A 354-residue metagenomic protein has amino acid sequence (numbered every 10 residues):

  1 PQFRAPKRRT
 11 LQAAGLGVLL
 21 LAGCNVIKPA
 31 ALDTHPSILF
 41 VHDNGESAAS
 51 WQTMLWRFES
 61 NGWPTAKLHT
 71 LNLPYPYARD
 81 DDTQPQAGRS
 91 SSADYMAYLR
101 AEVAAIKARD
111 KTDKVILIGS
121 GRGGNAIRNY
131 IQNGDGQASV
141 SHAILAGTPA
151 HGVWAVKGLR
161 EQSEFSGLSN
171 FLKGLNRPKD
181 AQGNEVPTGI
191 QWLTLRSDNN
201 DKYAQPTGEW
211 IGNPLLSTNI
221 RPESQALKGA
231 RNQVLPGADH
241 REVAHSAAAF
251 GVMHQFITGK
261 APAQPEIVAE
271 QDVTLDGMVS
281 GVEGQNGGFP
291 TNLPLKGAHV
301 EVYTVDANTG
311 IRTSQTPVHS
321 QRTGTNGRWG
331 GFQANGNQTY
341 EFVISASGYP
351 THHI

Functional and structural regions predicted by a protein language model:
P1-A14: Bacterial N-terminal signal peptides that target proteins for export
G17-V18: Residue-level signal for mature regions of secreted extracellular proteins and peptides
L21-G23: C-terminal motif of bacterial Sec signal peptides marking the signal peptidase cleavage site
V26-I118, R122-K157, A261-V273, S280-I354: N-terminal non-catalytic accessory region
S47-A49, T83-G88, S92, M96-D113 (+1 more regions): Helical cap/lid subdomain of alpha/beta-hydrolase-fold lipid enzymes that gates access to the catalytic pocket
